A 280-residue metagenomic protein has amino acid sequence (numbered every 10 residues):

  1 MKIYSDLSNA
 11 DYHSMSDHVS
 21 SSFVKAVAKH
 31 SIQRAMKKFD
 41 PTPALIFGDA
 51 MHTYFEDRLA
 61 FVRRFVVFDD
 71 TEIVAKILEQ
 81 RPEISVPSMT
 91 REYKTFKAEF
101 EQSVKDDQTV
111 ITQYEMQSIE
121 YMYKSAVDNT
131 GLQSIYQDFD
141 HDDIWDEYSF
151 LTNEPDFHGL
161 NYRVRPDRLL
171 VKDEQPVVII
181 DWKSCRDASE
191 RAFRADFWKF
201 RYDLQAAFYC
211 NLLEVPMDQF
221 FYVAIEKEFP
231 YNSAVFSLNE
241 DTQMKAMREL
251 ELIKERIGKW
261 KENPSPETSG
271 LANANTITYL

Functional and structural regions predicted by a protein language model:
M1-V164, T276-I277: Metal-dependent nuclease catalytic cores that hydrolyze phosphodiester bonds in DNA/RNA, characterized by
A28, F55-A60, S184-D187, E214 (+1 more regions): Hydrophobic/aromatic-lined pockets within catalytic cores
H30-I32, S184-A188, E228-N232: Short acidic (Asp/Glu) and glycine-rich catalytic loops that position anionic groups and cofactors
F39-D40, D107-Q108, R191-F200, N239: Short histidine-centered catalytic/ligand-binding loop motif
K97, A195-D203, F208-L280: Metal-dependent nuclease catalytic regions and adjoining charged, substrate-binding loops involved in nucleic-acid end
Q137-D140, L170-V177, L213-Q219: Secondary-structure boundary elements
F150-D203: Non-catalytic protein-protein interaction segments used by genome-maintenance enzymes to assemble and couple activities
